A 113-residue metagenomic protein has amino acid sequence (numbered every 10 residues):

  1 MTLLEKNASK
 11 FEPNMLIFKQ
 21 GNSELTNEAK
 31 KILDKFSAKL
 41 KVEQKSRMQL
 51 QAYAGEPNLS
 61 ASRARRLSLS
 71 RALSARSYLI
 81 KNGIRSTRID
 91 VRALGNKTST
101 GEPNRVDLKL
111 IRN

Functional and structural regions predicted by a protein language model:
M1-R47, R105-N113: Periplasmic peptidoglycan-binding/tethering modules of Gram-negative envelope proteins
I17-G21, K39, Y53, R63 (+1 more regions): Broad hydrophobic/π-residue packing in well-ordered secondary structure
K30, A54-N113: Periplasmic OmpA-like peptidoglycan-binding domain that tethers envelope proteins to the cell wall
Q44-N58: Short glycine-rich, basic-tinged beta-strand/loop micro-motifs
